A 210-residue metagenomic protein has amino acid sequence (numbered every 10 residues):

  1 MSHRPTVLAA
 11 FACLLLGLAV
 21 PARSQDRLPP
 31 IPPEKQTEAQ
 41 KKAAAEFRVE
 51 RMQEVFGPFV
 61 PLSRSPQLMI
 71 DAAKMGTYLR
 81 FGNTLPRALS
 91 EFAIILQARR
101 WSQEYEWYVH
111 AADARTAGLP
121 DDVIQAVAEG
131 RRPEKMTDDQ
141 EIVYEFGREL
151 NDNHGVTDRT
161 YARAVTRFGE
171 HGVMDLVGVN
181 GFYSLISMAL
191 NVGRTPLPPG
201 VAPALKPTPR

Functional and structural regions predicted by a protein language model:
M1-A10: Bacterial N-terminal signal peptides that target proteins for export
S2, L18, G147-R148: Short, motif-level signal for alpha-helix interfacial/capping segments enriched in acidic residues and aromatics/proline
A9-A19: Bacterial N-terminal signal peptides
R23-R210: Hydrophobic alpha-helical segments
